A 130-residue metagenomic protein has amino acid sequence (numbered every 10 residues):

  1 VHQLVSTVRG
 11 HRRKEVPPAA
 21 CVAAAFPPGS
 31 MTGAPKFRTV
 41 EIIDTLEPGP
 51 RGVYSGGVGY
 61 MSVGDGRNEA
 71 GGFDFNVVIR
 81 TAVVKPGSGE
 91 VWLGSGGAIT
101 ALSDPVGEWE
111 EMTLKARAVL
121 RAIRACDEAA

Functional and structural regions predicted by a protein language model:
V1-A130: Conserved hydrophobic core element of enzyme catalytic domains
